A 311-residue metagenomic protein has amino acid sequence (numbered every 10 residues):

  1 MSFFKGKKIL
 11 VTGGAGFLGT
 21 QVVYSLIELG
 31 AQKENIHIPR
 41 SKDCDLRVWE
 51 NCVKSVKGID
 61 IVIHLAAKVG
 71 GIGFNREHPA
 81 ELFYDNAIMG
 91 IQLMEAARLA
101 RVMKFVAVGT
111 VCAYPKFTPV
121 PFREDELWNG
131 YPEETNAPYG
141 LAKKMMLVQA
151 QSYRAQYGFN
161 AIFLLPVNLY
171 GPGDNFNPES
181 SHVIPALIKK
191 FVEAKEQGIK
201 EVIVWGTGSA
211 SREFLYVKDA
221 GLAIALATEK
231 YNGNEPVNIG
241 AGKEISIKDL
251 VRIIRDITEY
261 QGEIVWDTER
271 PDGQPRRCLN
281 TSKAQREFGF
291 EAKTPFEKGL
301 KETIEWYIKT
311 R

Functional and structural regions predicted by a protein language model:
G14: NAD(P)H cofactor-binding loop motif with strongest signal on the N-terminal glycine-rich segment
F17, Q21-A31, E193-R311: C-terminal substrate-binding subdomain of Rossmann-fold SDR/epimerase-dehydratase oxidoreductases
G30-C52: Adenosine-cofactor binding site in Rossmann-like domains, unifying the SAM/SAH pocket of S-adenosylmethionine-dependent
L46-N86, A96-L99: NAD(P)H-binding glycine-rich loop region in Rossmannoid oxidoreductase-like domains and their noncatalytic homologs
I91-N136, I162: Conserved Rossmann-fold NAD(P)-dependent oxidoreductase catalytic core, especially the SDR/UDP-sugar
G109-T110, L147-G173, P185-L187, E196-I203: Conserved beta-loop-beta element that borders a ligand/cofactor-binding pocket
A113-P115, P138, I162-I184, A210-S211: Flexible, glycine-rich beta-alpha linker
P138, A142-M145: Active-site helix of classical SDR
